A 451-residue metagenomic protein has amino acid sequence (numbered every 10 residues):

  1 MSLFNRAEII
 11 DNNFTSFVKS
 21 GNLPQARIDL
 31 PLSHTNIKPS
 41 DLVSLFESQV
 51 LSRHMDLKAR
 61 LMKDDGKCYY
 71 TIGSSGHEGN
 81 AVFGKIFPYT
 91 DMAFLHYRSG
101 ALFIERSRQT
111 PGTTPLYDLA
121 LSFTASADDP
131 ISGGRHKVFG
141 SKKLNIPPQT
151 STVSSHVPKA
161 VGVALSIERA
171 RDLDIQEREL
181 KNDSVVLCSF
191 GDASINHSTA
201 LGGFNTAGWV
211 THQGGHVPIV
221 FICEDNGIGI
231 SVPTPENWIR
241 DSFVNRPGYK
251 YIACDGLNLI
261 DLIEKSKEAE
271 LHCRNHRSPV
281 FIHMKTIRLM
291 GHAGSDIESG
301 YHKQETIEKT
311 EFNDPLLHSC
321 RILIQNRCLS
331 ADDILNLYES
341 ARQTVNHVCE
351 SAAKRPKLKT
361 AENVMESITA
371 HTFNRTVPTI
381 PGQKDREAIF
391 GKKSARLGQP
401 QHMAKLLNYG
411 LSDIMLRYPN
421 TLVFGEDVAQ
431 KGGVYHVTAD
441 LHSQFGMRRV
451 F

Functional and structural regions predicted by a protein language model:
M1-N80, I86-F87, M290-F445: Conserved acidic/glycine
H54-L57, L61-I219, G229-Y249: Cofactor-binding active-site loop characterized by glycine-rich and histidine/acidic residues
Y69-Y70, L187-G191, A253, T421-D427 (+1 more regions): Short glycine-rich or small-residue beta-strand-to-loop segments that form or flank ligand, phosphate, metal/Fe-S
G79, G100-I104, I195-H197, G227-S231 (+4 more regions): Flexible loop/turn segments at secondary-structure boundaries
S126, D225-G227, P235-N237, T286-R288 (+1 more regions): Short glycine-enriched loops at secondary-structure junctions
R171, R178-N182, P235-E268, E311-S340: Conserved thiamine diphosphate
L271-H276: Long, amphipathic alpha-helical stalk/connector segments used for oligomerization, subunit docking, or mechanical
